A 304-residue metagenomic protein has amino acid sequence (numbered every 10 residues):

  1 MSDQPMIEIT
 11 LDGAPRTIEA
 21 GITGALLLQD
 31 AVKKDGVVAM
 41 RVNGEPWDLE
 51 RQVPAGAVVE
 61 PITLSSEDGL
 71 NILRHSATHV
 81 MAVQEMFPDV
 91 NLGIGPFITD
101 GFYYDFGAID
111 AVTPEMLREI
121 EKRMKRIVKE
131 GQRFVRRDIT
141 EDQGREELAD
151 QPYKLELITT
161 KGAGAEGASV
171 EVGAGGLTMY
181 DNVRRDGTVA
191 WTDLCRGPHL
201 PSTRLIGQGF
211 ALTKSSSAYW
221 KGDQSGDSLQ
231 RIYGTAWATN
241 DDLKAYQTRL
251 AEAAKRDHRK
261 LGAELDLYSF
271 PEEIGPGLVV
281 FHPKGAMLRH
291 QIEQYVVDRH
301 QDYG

Functional and structural regions predicted by a protein language model:
M1-V83, P88-I98, K122-R123: Ubiquitin-like/PB1-type beta-grasp interaction modules and other compact soluble beta-rich domains
P54-I72, N91-G95, Y103-G304: Auxiliary tRNA-acceptor-end handling modules of aminoacyl-tRNA synthetases
